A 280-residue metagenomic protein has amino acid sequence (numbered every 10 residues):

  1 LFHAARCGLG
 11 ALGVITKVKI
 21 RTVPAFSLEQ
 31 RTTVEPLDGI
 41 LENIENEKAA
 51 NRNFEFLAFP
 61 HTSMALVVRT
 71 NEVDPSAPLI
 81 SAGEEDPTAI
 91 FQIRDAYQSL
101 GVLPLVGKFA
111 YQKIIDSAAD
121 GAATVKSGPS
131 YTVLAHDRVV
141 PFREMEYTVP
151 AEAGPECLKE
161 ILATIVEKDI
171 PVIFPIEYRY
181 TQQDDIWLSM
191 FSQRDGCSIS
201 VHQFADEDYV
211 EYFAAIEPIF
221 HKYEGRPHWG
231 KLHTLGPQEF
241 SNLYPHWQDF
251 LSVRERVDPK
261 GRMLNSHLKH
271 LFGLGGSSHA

Functional and structural regions predicted by a protein language model:
L1-A280: Noncatalytic alpha-helical scaffold of FAD-dependent oxidoreductases
